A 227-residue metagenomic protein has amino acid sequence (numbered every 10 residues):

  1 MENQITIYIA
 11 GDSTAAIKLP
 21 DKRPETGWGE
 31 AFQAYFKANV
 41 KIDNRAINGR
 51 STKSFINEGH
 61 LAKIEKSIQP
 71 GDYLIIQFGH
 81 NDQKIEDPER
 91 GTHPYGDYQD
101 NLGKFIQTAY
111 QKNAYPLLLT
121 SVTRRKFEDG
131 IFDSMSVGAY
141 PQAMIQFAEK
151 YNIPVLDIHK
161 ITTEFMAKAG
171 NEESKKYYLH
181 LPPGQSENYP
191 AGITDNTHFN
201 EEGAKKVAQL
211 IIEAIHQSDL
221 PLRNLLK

Functional and structural regions predicted by a protein language model:
M1-I47, A62-L74: Serine-esterase "nucleophile elbow" of acetyl-processing enzymes
E2, R23, G29, F55 (+2 more regions): Short, well-ordered helical secondary-structure segments
S13, S51, N81: Gly/Ser/Thr-rich beta-alpha loop segments that engage phosphate groups in nucleotides
I17-P24, A46-F55, E86-P94: Acidic/histidine-rich helix-loop elements that form or flank divalent-metal/phosphate-binding sites at the catalytic
K22-T26, I47-R50, K150-L156, I193: Short, exposed beta-strand "edge-strand" segments with a Pro/Gly-rich flavor and a Y/T-containing core
T26, E30, A34, K53 (+2 more regions): Flexible, active-site-adjacent loop/turn segments at secondary-structure boundaries
G59-K205, Q209-K227: Alpha-helical cap/lid subdomain in secreted, periplasmic, or secretory-pathway luminal O-acyl-processing enzymes
